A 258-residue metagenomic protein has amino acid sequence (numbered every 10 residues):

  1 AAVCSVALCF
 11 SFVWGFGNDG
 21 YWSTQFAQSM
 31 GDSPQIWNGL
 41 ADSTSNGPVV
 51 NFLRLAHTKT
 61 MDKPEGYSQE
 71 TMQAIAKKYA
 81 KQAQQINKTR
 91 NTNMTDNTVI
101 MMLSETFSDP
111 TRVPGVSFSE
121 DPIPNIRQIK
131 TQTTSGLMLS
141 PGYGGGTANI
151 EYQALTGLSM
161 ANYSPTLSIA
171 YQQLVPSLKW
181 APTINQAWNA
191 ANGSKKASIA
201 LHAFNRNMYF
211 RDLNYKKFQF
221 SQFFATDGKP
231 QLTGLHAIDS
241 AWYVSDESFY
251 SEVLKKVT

Functional and structural regions predicted by a protein language model:
A1-N97, V116-L137, P176-L178, P182: N-terminal secretory/membrane-targeting segments
Q85-R90, S104, D109-T258: Solvent-exposed soluble domains appended to multi-pass membrane proteins
N97-S104: Short, hydrophobic/glycine-enriched beta-strand segments
